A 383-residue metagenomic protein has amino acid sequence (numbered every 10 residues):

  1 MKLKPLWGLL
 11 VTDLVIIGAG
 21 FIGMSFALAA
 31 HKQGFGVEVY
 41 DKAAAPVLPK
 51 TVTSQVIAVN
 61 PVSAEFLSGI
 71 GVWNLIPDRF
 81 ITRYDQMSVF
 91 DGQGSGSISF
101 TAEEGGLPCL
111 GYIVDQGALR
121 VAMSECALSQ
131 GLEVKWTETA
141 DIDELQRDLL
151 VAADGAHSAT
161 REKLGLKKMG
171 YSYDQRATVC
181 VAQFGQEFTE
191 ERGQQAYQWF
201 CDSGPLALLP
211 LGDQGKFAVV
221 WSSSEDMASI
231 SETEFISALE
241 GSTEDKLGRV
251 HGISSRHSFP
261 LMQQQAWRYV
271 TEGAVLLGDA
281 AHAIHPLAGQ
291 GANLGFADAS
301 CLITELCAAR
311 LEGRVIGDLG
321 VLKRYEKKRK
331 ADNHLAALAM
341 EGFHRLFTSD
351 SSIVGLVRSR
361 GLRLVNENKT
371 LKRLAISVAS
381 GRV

Functional and structural regions predicted by a protein language model:
W7-L9, S68-G69, W73-L164, M169-V181: Conserved N-terminal helical subregion
T12-V39: N-terminal Rossmann-like FAD-binding beta1-loop-alpha1 element of flavoenzymes
I22, A45, H157: Conserved Rossmann-like nucleotide-cofactor binding loop
H31-T53: Glycine-rich FAD pyrophosphate-binding loop
V39-Y40, A152, L277, I284: Generic enzyme active-site microenvironment
L67, R147-R256: Conserved FAD-binding catalytic core of PHBH/FMO-like flavoproteins
A228-L311, V315-G317: FAD/FMN-dependent oxidoreductases across multiple families
T304-V383: C-terminal helical "tail/cap" subdomain of flavin- and related membrane-associated enzymes
